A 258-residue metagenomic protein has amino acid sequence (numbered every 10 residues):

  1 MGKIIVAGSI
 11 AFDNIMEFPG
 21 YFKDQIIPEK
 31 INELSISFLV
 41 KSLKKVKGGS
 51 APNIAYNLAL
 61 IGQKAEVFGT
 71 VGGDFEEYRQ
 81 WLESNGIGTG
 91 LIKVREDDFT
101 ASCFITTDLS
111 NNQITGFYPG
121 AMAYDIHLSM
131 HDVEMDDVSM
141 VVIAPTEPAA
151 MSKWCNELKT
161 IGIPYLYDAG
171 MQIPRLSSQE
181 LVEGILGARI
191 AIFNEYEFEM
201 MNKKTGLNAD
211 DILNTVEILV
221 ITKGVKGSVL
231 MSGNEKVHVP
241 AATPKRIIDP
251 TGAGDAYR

Functional and structural regions predicted by a protein language model:
M1-E66, E77, I247: Glycine-rich phosphate/adenosyl-contacting loop at the front of the ribokinase-like
I4, G206-R258: Conserved phosphate-binding/catalytic region of the ribokinase-like
I4, Q63-A65, T89, Y165 (+1 more regions): Hydrophobic anchor at the start of a short beta-strand that flanks the dinucleotide cofactor-binding loop
I10, T146, A256: Active-site metal-binding loops of divalent metal-dependent hydrolases
K64-L91: A glycine-rich beta-to-alpha transition motif near the start of alpha/beta enzyme domains, typified by
G90-R95, C103-P145, A149: Conserved phosphate-binding/catalytic loop of the ribokinase/pfkB sugar-kinase fold
M135-D136, I185, L213: A short, aliphatic-rich alpha-helical micro-motif
M140-A209, K226-S228: Conserved beta-alpha-beta core of the PfkB/ribokinase-like small-molecule kinase fold
